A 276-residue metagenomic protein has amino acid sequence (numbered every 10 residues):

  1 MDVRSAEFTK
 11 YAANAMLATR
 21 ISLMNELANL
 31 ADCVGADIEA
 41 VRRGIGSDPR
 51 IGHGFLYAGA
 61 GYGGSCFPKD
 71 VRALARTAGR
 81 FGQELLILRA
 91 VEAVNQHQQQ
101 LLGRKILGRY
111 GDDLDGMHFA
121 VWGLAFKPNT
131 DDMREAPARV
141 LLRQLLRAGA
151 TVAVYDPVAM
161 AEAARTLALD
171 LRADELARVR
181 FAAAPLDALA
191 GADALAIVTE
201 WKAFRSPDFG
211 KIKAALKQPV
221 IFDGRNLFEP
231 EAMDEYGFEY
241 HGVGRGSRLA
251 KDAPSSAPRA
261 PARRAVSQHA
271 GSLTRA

Functional and structural regions predicted by a protein language model:
M1-A276: Structural/interface elements that position substrates and couple domains in central-metabolism enzymes
